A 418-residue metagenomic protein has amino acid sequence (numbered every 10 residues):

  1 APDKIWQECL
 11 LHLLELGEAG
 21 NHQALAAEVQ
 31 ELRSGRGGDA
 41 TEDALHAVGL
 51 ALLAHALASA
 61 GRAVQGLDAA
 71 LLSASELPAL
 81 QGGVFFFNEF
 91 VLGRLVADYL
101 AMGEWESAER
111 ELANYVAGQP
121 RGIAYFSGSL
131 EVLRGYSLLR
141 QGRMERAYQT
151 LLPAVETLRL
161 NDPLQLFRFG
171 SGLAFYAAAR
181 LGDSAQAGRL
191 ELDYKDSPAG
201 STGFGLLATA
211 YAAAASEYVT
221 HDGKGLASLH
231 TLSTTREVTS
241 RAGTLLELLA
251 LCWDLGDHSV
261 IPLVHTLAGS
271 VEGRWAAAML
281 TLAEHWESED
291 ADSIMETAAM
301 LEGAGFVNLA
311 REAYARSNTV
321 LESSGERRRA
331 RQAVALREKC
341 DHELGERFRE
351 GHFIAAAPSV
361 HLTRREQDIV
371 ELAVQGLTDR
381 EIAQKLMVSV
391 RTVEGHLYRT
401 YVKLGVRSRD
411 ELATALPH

Functional and structural regions predicted by a protein language model:
A1, V29-A40, L71-G82, E109-I123 (+8 more regions): Amphipathic alpha-helical segments of tetratricopeptide repeats
A1-S137: Internal alpha-solenoid helical repeat scaffolds
K4-C9, D39, H46, V84-E89 (+10 more regions): Residues that mark the junctions of alpha-helical repeat units in TPR/alpha-solenoid scaffolds
Q7-L14, L45, L52, G93-R94 (+11 more regions): "A position-specific structural signal for the A-helix of alpha-solenoid helical repeats
L77-Y211, A215: Long, internal scaffold/assembly segments composed of regular secondary structure
S201-T209, A214, V219-K224, S233-H418: C-terminal non-catalytic interaction modules
